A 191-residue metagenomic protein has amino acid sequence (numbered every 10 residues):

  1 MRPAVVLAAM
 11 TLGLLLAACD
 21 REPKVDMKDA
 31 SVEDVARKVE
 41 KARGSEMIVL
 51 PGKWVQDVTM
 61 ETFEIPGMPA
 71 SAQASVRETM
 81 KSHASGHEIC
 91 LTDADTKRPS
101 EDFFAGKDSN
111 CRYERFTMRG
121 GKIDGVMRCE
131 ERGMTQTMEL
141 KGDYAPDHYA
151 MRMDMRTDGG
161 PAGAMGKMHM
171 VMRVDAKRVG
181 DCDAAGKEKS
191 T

Functional and structural regions predicted by a protein language model:
M1-A8: Bacterial N-terminal signal peptides that target proteins for export
L15-A18: C-terminal motif of bacterial Sec signal peptides marking the signal peptidase cleavage site
D20-T191: Subset-of-secretome marker
